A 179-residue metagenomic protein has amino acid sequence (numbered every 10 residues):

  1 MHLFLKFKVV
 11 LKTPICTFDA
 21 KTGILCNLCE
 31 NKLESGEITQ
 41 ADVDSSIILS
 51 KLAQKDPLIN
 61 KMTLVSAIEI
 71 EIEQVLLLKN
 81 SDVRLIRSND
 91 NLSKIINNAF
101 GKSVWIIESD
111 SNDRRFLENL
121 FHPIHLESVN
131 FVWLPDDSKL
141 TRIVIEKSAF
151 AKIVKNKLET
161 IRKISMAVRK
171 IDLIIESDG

Functional and structural regions predicted by a protein language model:
H2-G179: RNA-contacting regions in translation and RNA-metabolism proteins, encompassing KH/S1 modules where present
